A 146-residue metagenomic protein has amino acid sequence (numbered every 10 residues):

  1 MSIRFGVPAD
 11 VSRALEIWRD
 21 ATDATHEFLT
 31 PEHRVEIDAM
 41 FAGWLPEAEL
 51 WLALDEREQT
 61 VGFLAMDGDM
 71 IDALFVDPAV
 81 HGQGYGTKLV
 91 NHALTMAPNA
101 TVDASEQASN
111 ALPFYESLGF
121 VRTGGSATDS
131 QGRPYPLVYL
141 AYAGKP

Functional and structural regions predicted by a protein language model:
S2-E16: A short beta-loop-alpha structural element at the N-terminal edge of CoA-dependent acyl/N-acetyltransferase catalytic
L15-F41: Conserved GNAT-fold acetyl-CoA-binding loop/helix
F41-L52, M70, R133: A short helix-loop-beta-strand connector motif used in the catalytic cores of GNAT acetyltransferases and, in some
A48-G62: Conserved beta-hairpin
M70-H81, S105: A short, internal acetyl-CoA/4′-phosphopantetheine-binding micro-motif in the GNAT/acyltransferase core
V80, G84-H92: Conserved acetyl-CoA pyrophosphate-binding loop and the N-cap/start of the following alpha-helix in GNAT-like
T87-K88, Q107-G125, Q131-P134: Conserved active-site alpha-helix within GNAT-family acetyltransferase domains
T95-A108: Conserved GNAT acetyl-CoA-binding A-motif
